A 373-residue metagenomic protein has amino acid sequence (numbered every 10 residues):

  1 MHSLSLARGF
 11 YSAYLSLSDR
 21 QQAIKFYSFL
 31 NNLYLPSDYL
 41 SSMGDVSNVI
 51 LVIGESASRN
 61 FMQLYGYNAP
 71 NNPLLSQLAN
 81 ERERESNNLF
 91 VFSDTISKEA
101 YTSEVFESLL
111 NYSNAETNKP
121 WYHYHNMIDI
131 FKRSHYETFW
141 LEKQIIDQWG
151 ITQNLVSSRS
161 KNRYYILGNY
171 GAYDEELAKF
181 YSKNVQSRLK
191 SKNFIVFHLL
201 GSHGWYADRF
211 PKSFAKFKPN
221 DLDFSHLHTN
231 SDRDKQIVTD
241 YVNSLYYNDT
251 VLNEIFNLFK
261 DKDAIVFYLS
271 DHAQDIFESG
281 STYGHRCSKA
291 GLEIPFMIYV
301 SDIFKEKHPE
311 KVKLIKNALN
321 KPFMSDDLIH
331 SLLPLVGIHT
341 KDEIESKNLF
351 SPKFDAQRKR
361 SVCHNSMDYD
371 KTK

Functional and structural regions predicted by a protein language model:
M1-V52, S56-S225, E293, M324-S325 (+2 more regions): Active-site-proximal alpha/beta segments of enzymes that process anionic O-linked groups
S37-L40, S182, L222-Y268, I298-V300 (+2 more regions): A long, amphipathic alpha-helix that forms part of the scaffold/cap immediately adjacent to metal-dependent active
M62, F106-L110, K235-V238, S279-S281 (+1 more regions): Short acidic, glycine/proline-rich loop/turn micro-motifs
G66-P70, A264-H308, E345: Histidine-centered active-site microenvironments of extracellular/periplasmic hydrolases and transferases
T117, N193-F197, S231, K235-S244 (+7 more regions): Bimodal feature
D129, I146, N257-D261, I276 (+2 more regions): Membrane-interface soluble catalytic domains
S213-Q236, F304-K313: Flexible internal linker/loop segments at domain or repeat junctions
